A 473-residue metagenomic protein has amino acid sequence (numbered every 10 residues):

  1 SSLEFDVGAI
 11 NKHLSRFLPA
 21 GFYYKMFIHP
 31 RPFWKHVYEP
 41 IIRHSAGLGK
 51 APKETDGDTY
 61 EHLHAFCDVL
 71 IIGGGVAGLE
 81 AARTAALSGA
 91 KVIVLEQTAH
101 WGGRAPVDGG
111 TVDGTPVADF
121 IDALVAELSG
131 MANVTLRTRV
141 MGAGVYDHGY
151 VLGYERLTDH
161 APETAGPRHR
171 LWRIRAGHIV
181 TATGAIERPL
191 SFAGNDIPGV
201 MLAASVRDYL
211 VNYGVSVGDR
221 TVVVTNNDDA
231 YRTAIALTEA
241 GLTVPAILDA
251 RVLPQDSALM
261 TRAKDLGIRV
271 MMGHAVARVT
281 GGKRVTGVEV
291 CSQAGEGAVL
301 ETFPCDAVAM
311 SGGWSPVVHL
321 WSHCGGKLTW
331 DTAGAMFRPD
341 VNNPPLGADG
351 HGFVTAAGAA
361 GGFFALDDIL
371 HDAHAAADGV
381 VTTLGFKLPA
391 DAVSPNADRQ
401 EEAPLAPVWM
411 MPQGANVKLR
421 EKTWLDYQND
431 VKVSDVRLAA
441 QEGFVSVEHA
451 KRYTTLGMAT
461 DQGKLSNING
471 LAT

Functional and structural regions predicted by a protein language model:
S2-K12, R16-T473: Residues forming the flavin
